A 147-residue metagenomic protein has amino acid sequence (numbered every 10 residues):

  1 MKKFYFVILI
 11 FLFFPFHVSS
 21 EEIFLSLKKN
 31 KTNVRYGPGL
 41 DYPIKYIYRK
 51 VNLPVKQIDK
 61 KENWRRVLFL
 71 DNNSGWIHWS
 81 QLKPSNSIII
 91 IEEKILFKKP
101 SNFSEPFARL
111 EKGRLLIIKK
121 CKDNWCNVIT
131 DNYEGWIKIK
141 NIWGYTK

Functional and structural regions predicted by a protein language model:
K2-L9: Sec-dependent signal peptide recognition, specifically the positively charged N-region followed immediately by
I10-L12, D131: A generic hydrophobic-helix recognition signal that picks specific residues within alpha-helical hydrophobic
F13-H17: N-terminal signal peptide c-region/cleavage motif recognized by signal peptidases
V18-Y36, Y46-V51, I58-K99, F103-N132 (+1 more regions): SH3-family beta-barrel domains
P38-L40: A cross-kingdom feature marking solvent-exposed beta-strand/loop segments within repeated, beta-rich binding/scaffold
